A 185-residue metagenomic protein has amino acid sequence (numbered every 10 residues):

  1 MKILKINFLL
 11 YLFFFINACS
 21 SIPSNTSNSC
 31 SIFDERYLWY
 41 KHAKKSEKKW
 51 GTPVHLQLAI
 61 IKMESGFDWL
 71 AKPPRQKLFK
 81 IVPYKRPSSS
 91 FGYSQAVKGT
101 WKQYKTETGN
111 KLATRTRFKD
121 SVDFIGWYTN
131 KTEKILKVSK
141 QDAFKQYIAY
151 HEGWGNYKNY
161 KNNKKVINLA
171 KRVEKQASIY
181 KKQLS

Functional and structural regions predicted by a protein language model:
K2-Y11: Sec-dependent signal peptide recognition, specifically the positively charged N-region followed immediately by
N17-A18: C-terminal motif of bacterial Sec signal peptides marking the signal peptidase cleavage site
S21-S185: Catalytic glycan-binding domains that act on GlcNAc-containing polysaccharides
